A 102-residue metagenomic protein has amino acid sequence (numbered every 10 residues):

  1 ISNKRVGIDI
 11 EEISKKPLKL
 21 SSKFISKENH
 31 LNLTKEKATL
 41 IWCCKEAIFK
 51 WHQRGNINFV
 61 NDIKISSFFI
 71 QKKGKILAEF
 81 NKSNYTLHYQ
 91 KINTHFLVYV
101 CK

Functional and structural regions predicted by a protein language model:
I1-K102: Core catalytic alpha/beta fold that binds nucleotide/phospho-ligands
